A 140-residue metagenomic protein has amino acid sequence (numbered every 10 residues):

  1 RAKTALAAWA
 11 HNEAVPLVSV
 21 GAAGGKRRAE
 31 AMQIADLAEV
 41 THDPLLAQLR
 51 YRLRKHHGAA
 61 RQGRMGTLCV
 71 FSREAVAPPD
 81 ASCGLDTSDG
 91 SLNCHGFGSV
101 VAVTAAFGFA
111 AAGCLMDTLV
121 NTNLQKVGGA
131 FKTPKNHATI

Functional and structural regions predicted by a protein language model:
R1-A35: ADP-ribose/adenylate-binding Rossmann-like module
L17, R27, E39-I140: Glycine-rich phosphate/adenylate-binding loop
